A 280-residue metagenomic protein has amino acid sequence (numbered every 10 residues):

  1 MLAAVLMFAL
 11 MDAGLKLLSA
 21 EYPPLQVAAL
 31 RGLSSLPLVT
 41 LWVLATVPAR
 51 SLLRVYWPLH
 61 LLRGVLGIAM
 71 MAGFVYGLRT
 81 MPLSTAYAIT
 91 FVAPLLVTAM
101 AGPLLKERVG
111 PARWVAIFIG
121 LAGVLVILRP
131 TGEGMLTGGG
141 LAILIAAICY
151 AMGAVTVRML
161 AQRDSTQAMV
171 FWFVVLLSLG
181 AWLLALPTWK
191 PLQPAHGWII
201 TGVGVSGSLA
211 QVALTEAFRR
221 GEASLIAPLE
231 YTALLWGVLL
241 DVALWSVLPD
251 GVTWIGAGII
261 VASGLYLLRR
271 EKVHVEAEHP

Functional and structural regions predicted by a protein language model:
M1-A4, V43-L44, A49-G73, G138-A146 (+1 more regions): Loop-to-transmembrane-helix transition segments
V5-L10, T40, G64-A72, P94-A99 (+7 more regions): Hydrophobic/small/kink-forming positions within alpha-helical transmembrane segments of polytopic membrane proteins
K16, P24-L25, V39, E133-L192 (+2 more regions): Transmembrane alpha-helical segments that form core, pore/gating elements of small-molecule transporters/exporters
Y22-A69, C149-G153, W172-P187: Transmembrane alpha-helices of multi-pass small-molecule transport proteins
L36-Y56, A122-G134, L177-H196, G202 (+2 more regions): Membrane-interface helix-cap regions at the ends of transmembrane helices in multi-pass membrane proteins
Y76, A93-V115, L235-W254: C-terminal transmembrane-helix exit sites in multi-pass transporters
Y87-V92, L160-V175, V212-V242: Helix-helix packing/entry segments at the starts of transmembrane helices
A112-R129, V252-E271: Hydrophobic transmembrane alpha-helices of multi-pass small-molecule transport proteins
